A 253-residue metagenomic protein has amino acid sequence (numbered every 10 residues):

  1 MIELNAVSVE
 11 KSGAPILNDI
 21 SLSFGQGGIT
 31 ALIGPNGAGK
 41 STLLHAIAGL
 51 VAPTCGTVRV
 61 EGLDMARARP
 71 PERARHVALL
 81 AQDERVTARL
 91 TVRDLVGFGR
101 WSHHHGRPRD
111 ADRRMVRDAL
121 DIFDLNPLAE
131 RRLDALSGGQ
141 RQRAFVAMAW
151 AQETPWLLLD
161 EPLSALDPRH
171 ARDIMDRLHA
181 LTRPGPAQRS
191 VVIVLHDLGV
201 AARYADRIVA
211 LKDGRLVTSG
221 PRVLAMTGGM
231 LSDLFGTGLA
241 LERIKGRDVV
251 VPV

Functional and structural regions predicted by a protein language model:
I2, L17-D19: Conserved structural motif at the start of ABC-family nucleotide-binding domains
I33-P35: The feature captures the beta-strand-to-loop junction immediately N-terminal to the Walker
A48: Helix-to-loop junction immediately C-terminal to a conserved catalytic motif
G56-D64, R73: Conserved ABC transporter NBD signature motif
G97, D110-L128, E153: Conserved ABC ATPase "signature" region
R132-L136: Conserved ABC ATPase signature
L157-E161, L166: Catalytic Walker B motif of ABC-type/P-loop ATPase nucleotide-binding domains
